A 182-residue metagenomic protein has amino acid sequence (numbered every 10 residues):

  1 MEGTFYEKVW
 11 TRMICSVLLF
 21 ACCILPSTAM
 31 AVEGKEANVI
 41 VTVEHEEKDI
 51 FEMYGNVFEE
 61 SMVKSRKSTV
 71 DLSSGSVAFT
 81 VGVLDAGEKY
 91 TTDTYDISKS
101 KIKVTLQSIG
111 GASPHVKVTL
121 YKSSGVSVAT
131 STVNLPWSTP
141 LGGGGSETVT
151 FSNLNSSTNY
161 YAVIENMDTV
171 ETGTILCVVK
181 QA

Functional and structural regions predicted by a protein language model:
M1-T91: N-terminal prepro-regions of secreted/extracellular proteins
S74-V116: Short, surface-exposed binding/anchoring microloops in extracellular/periplasmic proteins
S100-V104, S152-D168: Noncatalytic modules at the cell exterior or secretory-pathway interfaces, chiefly beta-strand-rich lectin/adhesion
S113-T130: Short, surface-exposed beta-strand/strand-loop-strand elements in extracellular ectodomains
P114-V116, V163-Q181: Edge beta-strands of jelly-roll/beta-sandwich modules across compartments, strongly enriched in secreted/luminal
V128-G142: Solvent-exposed serine/threonine-rich low-complexity stretches and specific carbohydrate-binding patches
G145-V149: Short strand-edge motifs at loop-to-beta-strand transitions and within beta-strands of extracellular beta-rich domains
